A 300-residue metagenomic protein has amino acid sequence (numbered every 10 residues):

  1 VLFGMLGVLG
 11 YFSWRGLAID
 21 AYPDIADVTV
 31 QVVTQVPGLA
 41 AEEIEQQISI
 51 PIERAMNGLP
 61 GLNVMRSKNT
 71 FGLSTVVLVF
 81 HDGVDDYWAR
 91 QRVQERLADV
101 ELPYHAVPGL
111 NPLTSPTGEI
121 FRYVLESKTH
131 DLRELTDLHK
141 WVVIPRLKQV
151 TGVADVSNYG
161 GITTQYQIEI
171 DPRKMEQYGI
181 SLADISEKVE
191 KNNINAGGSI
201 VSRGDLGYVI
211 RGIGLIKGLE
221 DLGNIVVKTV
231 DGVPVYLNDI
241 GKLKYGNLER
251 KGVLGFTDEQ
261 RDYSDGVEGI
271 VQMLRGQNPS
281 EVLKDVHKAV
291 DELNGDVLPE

Functional and structural regions predicted by a protein language model:
V1-E300: Membrane-proximal extracytoplasmic
